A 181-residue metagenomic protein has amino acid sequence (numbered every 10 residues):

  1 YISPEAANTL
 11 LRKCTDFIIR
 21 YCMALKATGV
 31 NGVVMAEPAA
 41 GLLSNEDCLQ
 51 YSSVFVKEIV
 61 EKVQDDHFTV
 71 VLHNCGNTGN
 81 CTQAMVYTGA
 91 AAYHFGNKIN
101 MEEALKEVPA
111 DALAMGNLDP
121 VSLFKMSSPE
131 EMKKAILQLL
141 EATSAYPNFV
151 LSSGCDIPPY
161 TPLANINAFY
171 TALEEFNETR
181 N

Functional and structural regions predicted by a protein language model:
Y1-N181: Active-site loop segments of alpha/beta catalytic cores
